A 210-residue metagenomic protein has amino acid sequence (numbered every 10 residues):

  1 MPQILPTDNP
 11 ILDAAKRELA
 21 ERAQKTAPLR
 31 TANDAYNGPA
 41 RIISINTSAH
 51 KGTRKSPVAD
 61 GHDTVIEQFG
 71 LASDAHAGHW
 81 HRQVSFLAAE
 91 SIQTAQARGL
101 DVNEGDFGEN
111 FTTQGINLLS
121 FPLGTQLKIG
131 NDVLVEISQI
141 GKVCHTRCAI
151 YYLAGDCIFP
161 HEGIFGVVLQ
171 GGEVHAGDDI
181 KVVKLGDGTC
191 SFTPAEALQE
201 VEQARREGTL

Functional and structural regions predicted by a protein language model:
P2-L134, Q139-G141, E173, G188-L210: Electropositive, beta-rich accessory/interaction domains or terminal extensions that provide binding surfaces
I42-S44, V168, D178: Short, well-ordered strand-loop elements centered on a beta-strand within folded domains, enriched for acidic residues
D106-I116, D156-L169: Short, structured beta-strand/loop micro-motifs enriched in basic residues and often containing a Trp
N131, D178, V183-K184: Conserved "cap/hinge" positions at secondary-structure junctions
H145: A short alpha->loop->secondary-structure connector
C148-A149, D178, F192-P194: Short, charged, solvent-exposed linker or helix-capping segments at domain edges/interfaces that act as flexible hinges
C148-I158: Short beta-strand-turn/beta-hairpin segments enriched in glycine/proline and small hydrophobics that form edge-strand
G166, E173-A176: Conserved ATP-binding/catalytic segment of the ANL
